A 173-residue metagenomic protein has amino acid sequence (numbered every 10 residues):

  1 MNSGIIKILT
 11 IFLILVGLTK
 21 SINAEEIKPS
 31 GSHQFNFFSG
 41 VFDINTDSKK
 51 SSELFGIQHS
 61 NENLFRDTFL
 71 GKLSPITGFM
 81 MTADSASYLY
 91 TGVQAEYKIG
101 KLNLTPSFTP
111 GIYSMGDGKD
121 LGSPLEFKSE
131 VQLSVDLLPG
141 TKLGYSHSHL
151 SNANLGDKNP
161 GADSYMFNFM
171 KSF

Functional and structural regions predicted by a protein language model:
M1-S30: Cleavable N-terminal export/targeting peptides
I22-N63: Outer-membrane beta-barrel initiation region
I22-S32, N63-L73, K98-L104, G140: Short loop/turn motifs that connect adjacent beta-strands in outer-membrane beta-barrel proteins
Q34-D43, L70-T82, T105-I112, H147-S151: Transmembrane beta-strand segments that form the barrel wall of outer-membrane beta-barrel proteins
D43-E53, F79-Y90, G118-P124, N154-A162: Solvent-exposed loop/turn segments connecting transmembrane beta-strands in outer-membrane beta-barrel proteins
S51-I57, V135, P160-F173: Outer-membrane beta-barrel "beta-signal"
H59-N63, A95-Y97, V135, H147 (+1 more regions): Residue-level signature of outer-membrane beta-barrel architecture
D84-F108: Helix-adjacent hinge/juxtasegments
